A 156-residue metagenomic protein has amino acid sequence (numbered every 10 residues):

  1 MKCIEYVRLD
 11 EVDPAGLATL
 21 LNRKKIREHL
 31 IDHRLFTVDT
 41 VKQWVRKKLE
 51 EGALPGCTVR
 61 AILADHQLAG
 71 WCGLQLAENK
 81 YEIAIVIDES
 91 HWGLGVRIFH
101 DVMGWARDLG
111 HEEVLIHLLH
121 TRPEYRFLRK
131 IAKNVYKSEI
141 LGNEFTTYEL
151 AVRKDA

Functional and structural regions predicted by a protein language model:
M1-R23, C57-A156: Acyl-donor (CoA/ACP) binding surface of acyl/acetyltransferases
K25-R46: Conserved GNAT-fold acetyl-CoA-binding loop/helix
K47-L49, V135-Y136: Short, P/G- and charge-enriched loop/turn segments at secondary-structure junctions
L49-P55: Short loop/turn motifs at secondary-structure junctions and domain boundaries
